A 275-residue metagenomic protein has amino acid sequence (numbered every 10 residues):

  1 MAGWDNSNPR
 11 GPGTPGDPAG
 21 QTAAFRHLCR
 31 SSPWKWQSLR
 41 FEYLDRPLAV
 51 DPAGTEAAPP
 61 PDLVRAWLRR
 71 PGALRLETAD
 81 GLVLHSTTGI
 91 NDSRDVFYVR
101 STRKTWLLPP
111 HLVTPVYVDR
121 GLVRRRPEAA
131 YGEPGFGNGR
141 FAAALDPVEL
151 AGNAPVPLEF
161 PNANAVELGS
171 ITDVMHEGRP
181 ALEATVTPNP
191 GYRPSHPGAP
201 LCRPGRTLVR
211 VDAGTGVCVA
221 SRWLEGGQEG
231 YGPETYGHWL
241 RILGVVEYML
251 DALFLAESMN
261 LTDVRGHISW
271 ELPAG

Functional and structural regions predicted by a protein language model:
M1-G72, R100-E149, P161-M175, F254-G275: N-terminal leader/targeting segments and the immediate start of mature chains
M1-W4, V123, P200-R206, A213-G275: Non-transmembrane domains of secretory- and envelope-associated proteins
E42-L48, A184-R193: Generic short beta-strand segments
V50-P52, P190-C202, Q228: Short, cysteine-centered beta-strand-loop-beta hairpins and adjacent loop/turn segments enriched in charged/polar
L63-A66, H85-T87, R206-R210: Short, surface-exposed charged micro-motifs
L76: Phosphate-centric recognition/catalysis
L82-H85, D92, P190, G226-G227: Short, surface-exposed beta-strand-loop junctions and turns on beta-sheet-rich folds
D173-A181, R210-V217: A short, structured loop/turn motif at beta-sheet edges
